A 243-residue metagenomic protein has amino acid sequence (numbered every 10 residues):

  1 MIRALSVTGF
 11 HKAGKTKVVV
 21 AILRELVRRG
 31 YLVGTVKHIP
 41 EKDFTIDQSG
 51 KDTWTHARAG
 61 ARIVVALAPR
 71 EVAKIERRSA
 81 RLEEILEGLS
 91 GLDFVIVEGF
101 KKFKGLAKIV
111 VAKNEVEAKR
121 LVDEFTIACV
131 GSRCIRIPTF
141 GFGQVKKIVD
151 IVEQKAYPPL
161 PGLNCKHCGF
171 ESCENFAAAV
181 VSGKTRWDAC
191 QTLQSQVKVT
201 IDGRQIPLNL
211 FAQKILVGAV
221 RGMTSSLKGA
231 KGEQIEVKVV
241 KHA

Functional and structural regions predicted by a protein language model:
M1-E41, P159-L160: Walker A (P-loop) phosphate-binding motif
L23-R77: N-terminal phosphate/diphosphate-binding loop that engages ATP/GTP or pyrophosphate donors across diverse enzyme folds
V72-A112, V116: Glycine-rich phosphate-binding loop used to anchor ATP phosphates in small-molecule kinases, encompassing both
G91, E153-N164: Immediate flanking context of iron-sulfur cluster ligation sites
G105-A112, K119-I148: Active-site regions of enzymes building and remodeling cell-envelope glycoconjugates
G162-A178, T192: Local cysteine-cluster metal-coordination motifs and their immediate loop/turn environment, predominantly Fe-S cluster
V180-Q194: Non-heme iron-sulfur electron-transfer modules
